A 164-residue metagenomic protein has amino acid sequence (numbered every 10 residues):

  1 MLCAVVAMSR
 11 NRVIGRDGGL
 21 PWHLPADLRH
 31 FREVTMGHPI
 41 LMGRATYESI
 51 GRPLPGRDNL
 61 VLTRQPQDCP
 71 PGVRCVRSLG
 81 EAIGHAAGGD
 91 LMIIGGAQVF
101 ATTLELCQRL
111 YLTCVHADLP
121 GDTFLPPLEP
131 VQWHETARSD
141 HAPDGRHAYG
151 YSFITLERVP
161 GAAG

Functional and structural regions predicted by a protein language model:
M1-C3: Polybasic, low-complexity association/targeting segments
V5-G161: Flexible, gly/pro- and Lys/Arg-enriched active-site loops
G164: Conserved, charge-rich beta-strand/loop surface module that forms ligand/interface-binding patches within domains
